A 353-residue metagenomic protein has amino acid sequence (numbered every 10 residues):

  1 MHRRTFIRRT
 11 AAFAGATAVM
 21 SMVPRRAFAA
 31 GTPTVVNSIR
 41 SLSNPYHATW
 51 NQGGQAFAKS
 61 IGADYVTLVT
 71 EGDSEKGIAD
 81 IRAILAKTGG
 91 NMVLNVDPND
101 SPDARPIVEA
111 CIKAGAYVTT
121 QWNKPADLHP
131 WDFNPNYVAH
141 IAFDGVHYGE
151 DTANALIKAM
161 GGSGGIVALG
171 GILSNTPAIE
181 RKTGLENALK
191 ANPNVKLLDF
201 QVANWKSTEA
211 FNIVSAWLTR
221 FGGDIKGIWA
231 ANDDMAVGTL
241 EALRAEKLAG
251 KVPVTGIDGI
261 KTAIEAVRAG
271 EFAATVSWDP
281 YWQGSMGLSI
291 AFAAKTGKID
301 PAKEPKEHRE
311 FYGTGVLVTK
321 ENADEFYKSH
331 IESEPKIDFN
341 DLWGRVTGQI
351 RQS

Functional and structural regions predicted by a protein language model:
M1, M22-V36: C-terminal segment of N-terminal export signals and the immediately downstream linker at the start of the mature
I7-A27: N-terminal export signals
G31, L169, L173, A188-L189 (+1 more regions): Hinge/cleft segment of the Venus flytrap/periplasmic-binding protein
T34-G53, F57, I61, Y65-D80 (+5 more regions): Extracytoplasmic "Venus flytrap"
G77, I81, A139-I166, E209-F211 (+3 more regions): Hydrophobic alpha-helical segments within soluble ligand-binding/sensing domains
L94-A116, L185, L198-D199, A203-A266: Hydrophobic alpha-helical
I107-H147, G165, I260-R268, F272-A273: Flexible loop/hinge segments that line or gate small-molecule binding clefts
G250, T255-V318: Flexible loop/turn connectors
